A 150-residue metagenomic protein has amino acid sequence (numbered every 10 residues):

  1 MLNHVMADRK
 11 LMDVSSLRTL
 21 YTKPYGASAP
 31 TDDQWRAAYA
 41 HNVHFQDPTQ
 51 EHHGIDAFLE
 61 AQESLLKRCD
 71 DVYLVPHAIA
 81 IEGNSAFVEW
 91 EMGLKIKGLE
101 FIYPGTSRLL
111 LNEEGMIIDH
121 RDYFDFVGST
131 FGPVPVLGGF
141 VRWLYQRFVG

Functional and structural regions predicted by a protein language model:
L2-A38: Short acidic-aromatic low-complexity motifs
L2-V5, K67-Y73, A80-G150: A beta-strand edge to alpha-helix "cap/lid" segment located at domain peripheries
S16, Q34, A57, V136-F140: Exposed alpha-helical structural elements
L20-P24, A61-S64, W143, R147: Residues that form generic nucleotide/phosphate-binding pockets
Y21, Y39, Q62, W90-M92 (+1 more regions): Hydrophobic alpha-helical core bundles mediating ligand binding, dimerization, or RNAP-core interactions
K23-P24, T49-E51, L94: Short histidine/acidic/glycine/proline-rich micro-motifs that form metal- and phosphate-coordinating active-site loops
Y25-S28, D47, G98: Flexible interhelical turns and helix-capping residues at alpha-helix boundaries within structured domains
D32-N84: A solvent-exposed, acidic/Ser-Thr-rich amphipathic alpha-helical stretch
